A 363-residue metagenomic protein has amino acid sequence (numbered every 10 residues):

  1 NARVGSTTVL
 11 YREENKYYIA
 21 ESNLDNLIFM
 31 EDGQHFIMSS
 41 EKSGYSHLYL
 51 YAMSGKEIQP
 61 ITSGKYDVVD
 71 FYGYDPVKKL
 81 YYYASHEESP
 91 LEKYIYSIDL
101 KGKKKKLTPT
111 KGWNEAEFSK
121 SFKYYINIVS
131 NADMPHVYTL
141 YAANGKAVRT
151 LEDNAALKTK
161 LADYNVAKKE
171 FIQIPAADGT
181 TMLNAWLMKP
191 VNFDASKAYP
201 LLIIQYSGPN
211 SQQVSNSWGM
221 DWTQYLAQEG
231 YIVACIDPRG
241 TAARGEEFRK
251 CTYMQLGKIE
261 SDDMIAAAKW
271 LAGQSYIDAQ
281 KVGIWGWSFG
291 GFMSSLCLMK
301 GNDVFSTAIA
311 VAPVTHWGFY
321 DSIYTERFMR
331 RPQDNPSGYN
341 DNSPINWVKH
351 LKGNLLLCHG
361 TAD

Functional and structural regions predicted by a protein language model:
N1, N26-S43, I61-T62, Y81-S89 (+2 more regions): Beta-strand C-termini and the immediately following turn/loop, strongest in propeller blades
A2-D25, S40, Y51-D75, S85-E88 (+3 more regions): Multi-bladed beta-propeller domains
Y11-E14, Y18-N23, G33, K65 (+5 more regions): Active-site-adjacent structural elements in folded domains
E31-D32, D75-K78, K120-S121: Residue-level detector of Asp-centered blade-edge/turn motifs that repeat once per structural unit in beta-propeller
G44, G112, P344: A generic "binding-loop/recognition-motif" signal
H47-Y49, Y94-Y96, V137-T139: A short loop-to-beta-strand structural motif that recurs across blades of beta-propeller domains
E115-D363: Serine-hydrolase catalytic core recognition
